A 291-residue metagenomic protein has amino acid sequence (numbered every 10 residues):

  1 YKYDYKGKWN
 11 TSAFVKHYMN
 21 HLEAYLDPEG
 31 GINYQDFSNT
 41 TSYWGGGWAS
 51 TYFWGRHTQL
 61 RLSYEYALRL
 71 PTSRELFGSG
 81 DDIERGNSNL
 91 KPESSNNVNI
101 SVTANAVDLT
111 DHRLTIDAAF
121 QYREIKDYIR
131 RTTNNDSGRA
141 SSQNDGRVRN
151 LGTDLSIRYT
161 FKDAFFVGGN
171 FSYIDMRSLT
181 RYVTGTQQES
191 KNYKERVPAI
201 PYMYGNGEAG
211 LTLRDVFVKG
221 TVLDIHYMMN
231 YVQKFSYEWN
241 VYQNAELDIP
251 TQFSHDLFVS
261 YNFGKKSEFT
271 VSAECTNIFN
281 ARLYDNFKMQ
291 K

Functional and structural regions predicted by a protein language model:
Y1, H17, W44-W48, L60 (+7 more regions): Hydrophobic, lipid-facing positions within transmembrane beta-strands of outer-membrane proteins
Y1-Q59, L70, V183: Signature of Gram-negative outer-membrane beta-barrel scaffolds
D4-N10, W54-H57, V107-T115, A164 (+2 more regions): Short loop/turn motifs that connect adjacent beta-strands in outer-membrane beta-barrel proteins
Y5, T115-E124, Q143-S236: Gram-negative outer-membrane beta-barrel transporters
A13-M19, W48, L60-Y66, I116-Y122 (+3 more regions): Transmembrane beta-barrel strands of outer-membrane/channel proteins
P28-F37, D82-L90, G138-N144, G152 (+3 more regions): Extracellular loop and loop/strand-boundary signature of outer-membrane beta-barrel proteins
F53-G55, Q59-E65, P92-L151, S172 (+1 more regions): Membrane-embedded beta-barrel scaffold of Gram-negative outer-membrane proteins
L68, K126, N230-N240, V259-K291: C-terminal beta-signal and adjacent terminal beta-strands/loops of Gram-negative outer-membrane beta-barrel proteins
